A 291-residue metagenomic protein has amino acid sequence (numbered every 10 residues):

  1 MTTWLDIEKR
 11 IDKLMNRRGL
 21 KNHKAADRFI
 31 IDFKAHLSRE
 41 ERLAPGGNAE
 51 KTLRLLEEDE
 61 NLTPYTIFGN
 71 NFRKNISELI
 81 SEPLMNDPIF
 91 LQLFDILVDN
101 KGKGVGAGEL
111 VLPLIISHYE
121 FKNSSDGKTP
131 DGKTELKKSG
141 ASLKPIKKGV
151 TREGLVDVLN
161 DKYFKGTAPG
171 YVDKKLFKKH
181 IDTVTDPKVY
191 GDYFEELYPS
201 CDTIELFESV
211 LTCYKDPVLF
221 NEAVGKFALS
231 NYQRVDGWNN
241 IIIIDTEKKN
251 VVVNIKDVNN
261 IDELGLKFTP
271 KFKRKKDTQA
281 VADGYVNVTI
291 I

Functional and structural regions predicted by a protein language model:
T2-K128, G132, K138-I291: Nucleic-acid endonuclease domains
